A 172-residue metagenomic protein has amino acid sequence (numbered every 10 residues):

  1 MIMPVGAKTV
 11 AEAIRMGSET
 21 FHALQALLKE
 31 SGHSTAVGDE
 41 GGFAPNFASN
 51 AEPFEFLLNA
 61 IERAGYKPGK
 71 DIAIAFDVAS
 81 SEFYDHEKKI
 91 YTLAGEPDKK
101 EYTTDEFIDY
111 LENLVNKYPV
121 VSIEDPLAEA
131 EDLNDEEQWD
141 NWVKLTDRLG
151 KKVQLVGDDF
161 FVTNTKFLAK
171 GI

Functional and structural regions predicted by a protein language model:
M1, F43-A44, I123: Short cationic amphipathic helices and targeting signals
M1-G38: Mobile "lid/hinge" segments at catalytic clefts and subdomain interfaces of large enzymes
I2-R15, N46, L93-T104: Active-site mouth loops of central-metabolism enzymes
A36-G41, G69-D71: Short Gly/Ser/Thr- and Asp/Glu-enriched loop/turn motifs at secondary-structure junctions
D39-F43, V78-S80: Conserved phosphate/anionic-ligand binding catalytic regions in large, soluble enzymes, centered on
A51-I172: Catalytic core of soluble alpha/beta enzymes
